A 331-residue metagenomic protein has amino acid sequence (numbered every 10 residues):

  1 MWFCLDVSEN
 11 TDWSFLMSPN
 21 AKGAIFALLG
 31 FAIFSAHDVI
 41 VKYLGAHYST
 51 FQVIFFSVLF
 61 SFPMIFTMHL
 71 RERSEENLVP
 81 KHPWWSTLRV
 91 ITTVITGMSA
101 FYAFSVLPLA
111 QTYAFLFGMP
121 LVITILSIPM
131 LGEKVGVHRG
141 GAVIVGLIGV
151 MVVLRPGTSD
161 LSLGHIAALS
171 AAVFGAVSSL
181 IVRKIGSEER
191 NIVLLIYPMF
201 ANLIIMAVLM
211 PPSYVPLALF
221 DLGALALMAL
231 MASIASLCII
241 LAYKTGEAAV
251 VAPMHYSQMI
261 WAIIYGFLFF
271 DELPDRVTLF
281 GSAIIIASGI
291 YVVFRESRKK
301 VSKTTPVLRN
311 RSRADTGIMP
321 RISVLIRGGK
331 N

Functional and structural regions predicted by a protein language model:
K22-G30, H69-S99, L163-A171, P216-I234: Loop-to-transmembrane-helix transition segments
F31, S35, F66, V90-M98 (+8 more regions): Hydrophobic/small/kink-forming positions within alpha-helical transmembrane segments of polytopic membrane proteins
S35-Y48, V53, M98-L109, F115-G118 (+3 more regions): Juxtamembrane C-cap of transmembrane helices in multi-pass membrane transport proteins
V39-K42, T50-F51, I65, T158-L217 (+2 more regions): Transmembrane alpha-helical segments that form core, pore/gating elements of small-molecule transporters/exporters
H47-I95, F174-V177, Y197-P212: Transmembrane alpha-helices of multi-pass small-molecule transport proteins
Q52-L59, Y102-G132, A248-Y265: Specific alpha-helical transmembrane segments that line the substrate/conduction pathway and gating interfaces
Y113-L116, G132-V152, T158, S162-H165 (+2 more regions): Loop-to-transmembrane alpha-helix entry segments
I260-N331: C-terminal-most transmembrane helix of multi-pass membrane proteins
